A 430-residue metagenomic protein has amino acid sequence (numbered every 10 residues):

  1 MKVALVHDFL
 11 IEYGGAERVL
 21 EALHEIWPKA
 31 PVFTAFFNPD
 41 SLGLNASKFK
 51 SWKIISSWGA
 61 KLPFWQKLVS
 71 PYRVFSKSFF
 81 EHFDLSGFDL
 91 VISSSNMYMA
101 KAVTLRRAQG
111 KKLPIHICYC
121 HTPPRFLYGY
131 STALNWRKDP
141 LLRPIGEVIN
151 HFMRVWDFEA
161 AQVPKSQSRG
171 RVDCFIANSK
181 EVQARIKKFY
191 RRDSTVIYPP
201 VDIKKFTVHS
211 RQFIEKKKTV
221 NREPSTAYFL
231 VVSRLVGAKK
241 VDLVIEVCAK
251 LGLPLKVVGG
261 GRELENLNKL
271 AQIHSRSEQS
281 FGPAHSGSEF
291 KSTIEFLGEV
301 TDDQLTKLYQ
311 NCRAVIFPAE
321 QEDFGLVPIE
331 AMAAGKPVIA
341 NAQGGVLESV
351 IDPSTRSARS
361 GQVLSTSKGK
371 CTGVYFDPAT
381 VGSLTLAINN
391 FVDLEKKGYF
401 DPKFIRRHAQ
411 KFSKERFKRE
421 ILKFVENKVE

Functional and structural regions predicted by a protein language model:
G14, R18-E21, R234-K250, R262-E265: A conserved mid-protein helix/loop that constitutes part of the nucleotide-sugar donor-binding site
R73-S78, A379, K396-E426: A charged, aromatic-enriched C-terminal amphipathic alpha-helix characteristic of glycosyltransferases across folds
N135-F175, Q183: Membrane-proximal helix-turn-helix segments that form the acceptor-binding/catalytic region of lipid-linked
E265-G282, G287-V300: Nucleotide-activated donor-binding/catalytic signature segment of Leloir-type glycosyltransferases, i.e., the conserved
E289-K291, L347-N390: Change "using UDP/GDP/dTDP sugars" to "using nucleotide sugars
E299, K307-C312, I421: Short alpha-helical donor nucleotide-sugar binding micro-motif in glycosyltransferases
E320: Aromatic "clamp/platform" in nucleotide-sugar-dependent glycosyltransferases that forms part of the donor/acceptor
P337-A340, V350-I351: Short hydrophobic beta-strand element within catalytic cores of glycosyltransferases and related nucleotide-activated
